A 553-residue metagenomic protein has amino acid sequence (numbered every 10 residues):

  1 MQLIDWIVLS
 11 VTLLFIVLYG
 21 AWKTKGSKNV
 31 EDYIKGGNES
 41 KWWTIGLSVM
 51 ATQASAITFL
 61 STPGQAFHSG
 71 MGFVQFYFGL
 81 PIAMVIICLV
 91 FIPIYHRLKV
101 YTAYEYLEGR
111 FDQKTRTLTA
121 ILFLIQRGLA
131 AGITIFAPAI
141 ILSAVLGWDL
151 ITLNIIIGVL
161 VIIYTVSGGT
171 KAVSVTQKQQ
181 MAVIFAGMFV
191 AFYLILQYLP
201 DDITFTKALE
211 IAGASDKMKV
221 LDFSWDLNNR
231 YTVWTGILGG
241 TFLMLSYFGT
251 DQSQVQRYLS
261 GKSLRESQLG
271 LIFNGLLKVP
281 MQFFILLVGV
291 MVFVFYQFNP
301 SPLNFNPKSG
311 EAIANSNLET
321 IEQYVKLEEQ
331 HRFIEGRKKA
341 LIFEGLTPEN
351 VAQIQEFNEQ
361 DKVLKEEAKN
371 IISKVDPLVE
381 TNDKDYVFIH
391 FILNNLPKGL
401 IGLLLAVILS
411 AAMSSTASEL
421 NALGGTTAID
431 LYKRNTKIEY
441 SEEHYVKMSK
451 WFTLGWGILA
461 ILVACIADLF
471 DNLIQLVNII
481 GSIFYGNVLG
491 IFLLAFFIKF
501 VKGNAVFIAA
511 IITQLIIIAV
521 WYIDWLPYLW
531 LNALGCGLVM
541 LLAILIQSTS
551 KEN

Functional and structural regions predicted by a protein language model:
M1-N553: Membrane-embedded helix-loop-helix hairpins and adjacent transmembrane boundary segments in multi-pass transporters
